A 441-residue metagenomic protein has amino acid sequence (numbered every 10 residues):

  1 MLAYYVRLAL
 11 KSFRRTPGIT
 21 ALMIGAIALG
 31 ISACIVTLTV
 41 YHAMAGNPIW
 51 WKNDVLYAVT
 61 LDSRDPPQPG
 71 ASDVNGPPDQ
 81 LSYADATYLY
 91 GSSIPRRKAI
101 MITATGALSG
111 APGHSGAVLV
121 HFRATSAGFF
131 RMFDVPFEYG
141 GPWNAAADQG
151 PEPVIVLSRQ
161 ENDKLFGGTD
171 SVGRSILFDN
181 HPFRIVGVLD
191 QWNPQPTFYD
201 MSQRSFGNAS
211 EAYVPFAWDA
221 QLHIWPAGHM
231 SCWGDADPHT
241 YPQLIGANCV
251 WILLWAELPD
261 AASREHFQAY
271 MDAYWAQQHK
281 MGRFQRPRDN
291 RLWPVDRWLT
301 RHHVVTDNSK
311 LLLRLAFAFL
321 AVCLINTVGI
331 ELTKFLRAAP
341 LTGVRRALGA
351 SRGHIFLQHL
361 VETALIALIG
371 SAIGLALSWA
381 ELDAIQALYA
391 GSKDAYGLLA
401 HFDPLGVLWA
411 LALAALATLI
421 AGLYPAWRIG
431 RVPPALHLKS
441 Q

Functional and structural regions predicted by a protein language model:
M1-V6, K11, R15, I19 (+3 more regions): Membrane-helix entry/capping segments
V6-G18, I325-V361, L365-I366, R431-S440: Intracellular coupling helices
R15-W50: Short, strongly hydrophobic transmembrane alpha-helices
T37-G110, G116, N248-L253: Membrane-proximal extracellular/periplasmic loop immediately following the first transmembrane helix
D62-D79, A99-G128, P142-I155, L177 (+1 more regions): Short acidic/polar micro-motifs at solvent-exposed secondary-structure junctions
G128-P142, P153-H302: Mid-to-C-terminal secondary-structure elements that act as membrane-proximal/extracytoplasmic interface segments
I325, L341-Q386, W409, L413-A417 (+1 more regions): Transmembrane alpha-helical interface segments in multi-pass membrane proteins
G406-Q441: C-terminal membrane-exit region of the final transmembrane helix in multipass inner-membrane proteins
